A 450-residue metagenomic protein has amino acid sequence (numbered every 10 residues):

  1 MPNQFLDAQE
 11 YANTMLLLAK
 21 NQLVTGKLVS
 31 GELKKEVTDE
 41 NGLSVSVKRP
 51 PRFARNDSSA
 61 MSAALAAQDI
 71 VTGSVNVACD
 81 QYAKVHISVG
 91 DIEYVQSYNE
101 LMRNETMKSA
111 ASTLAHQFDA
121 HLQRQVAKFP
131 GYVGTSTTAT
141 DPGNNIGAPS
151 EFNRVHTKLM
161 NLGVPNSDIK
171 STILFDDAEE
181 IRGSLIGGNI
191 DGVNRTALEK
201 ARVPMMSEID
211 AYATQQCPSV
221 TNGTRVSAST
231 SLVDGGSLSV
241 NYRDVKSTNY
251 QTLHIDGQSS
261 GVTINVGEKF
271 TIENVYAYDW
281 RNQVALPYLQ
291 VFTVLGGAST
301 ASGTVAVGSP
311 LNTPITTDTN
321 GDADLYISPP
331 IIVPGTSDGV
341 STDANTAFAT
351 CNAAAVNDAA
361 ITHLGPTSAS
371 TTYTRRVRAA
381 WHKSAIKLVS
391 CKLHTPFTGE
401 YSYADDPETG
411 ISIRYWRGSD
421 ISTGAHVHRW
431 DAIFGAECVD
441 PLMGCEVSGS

Functional and structural regions predicted by a protein language model:
M1-C79, L442-G444: N-terminal "assembly arms/tails" that initiate or stabilize quaternary assembly in self-assembling proteins
N41, Q81-A83, S260, G321: Repetitive beta-strand solenoid architecture
G42, D80-Y82, N166, T423: Short, solvent-exposed loop/turn segments at the edges of secondary structure
L43-V45, V85, K108, S112: N-terminal, well-ordered alpha-helical segments
V45, V75, V85, Q290-F292: Short beta-strand segments
S46-K48, H86-S88, T172: Short, conserved beta-strand segments within well-ordered enzyme catalytic domains that often line or immediately flank
V71-S97: Short acidic, glycine/tyrosine-flanked loop/strand segments centered on an H-E-D-like triad
N99-S450: Core alpha/beta structural scaffold of self-assembling particle/tube/pore-forming proteins
